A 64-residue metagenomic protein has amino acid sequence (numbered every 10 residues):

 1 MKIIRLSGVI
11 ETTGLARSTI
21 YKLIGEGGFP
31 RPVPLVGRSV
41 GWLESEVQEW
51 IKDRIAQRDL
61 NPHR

Functional and structural regions predicted by a protein language model:
M1-T19, L23, E46, D53-R54: Polyanion-binding surface elements
P32-P34: Beta-hairpin "wing" of winged helix-turn-helix
S39-L43: Minor-groove-contacting beta-hairpin "wing" of winged helix-turn-helix DNA-binding domains
Q48-R64: A short, Lys/Arg-enriched interface patch at domain edges and termini
